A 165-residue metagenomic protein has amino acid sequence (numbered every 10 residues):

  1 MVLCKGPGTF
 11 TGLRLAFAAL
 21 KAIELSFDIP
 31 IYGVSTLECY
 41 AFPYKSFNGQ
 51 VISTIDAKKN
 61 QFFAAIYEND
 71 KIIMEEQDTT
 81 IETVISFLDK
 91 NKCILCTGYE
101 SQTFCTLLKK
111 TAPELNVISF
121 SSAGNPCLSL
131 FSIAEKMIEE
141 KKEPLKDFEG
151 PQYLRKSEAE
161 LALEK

Functional and structural regions predicted by a protein language model:
M1-P7, E76, I81: Long, hydrophobic/aromatic N-terminal blocks
V2-I31: DPxDG-like acidic metal-binding loop motif
G6-L13, V51, E75, E149-G150 (+1 more regions): Glycine-rich, flexible loop/turn motifs
L15-A16, T80, P126-L130: Catalytic-loop motifs flanking and including active-site residues across diverse enzymes
A19-I23, Y40-Y44, L130, A134: Buried hydrophobic packing segments
P30-G124, Y153, L163: Surface "functional belts" at beta-alpha junctions
S119-K165: Acyltransferase
